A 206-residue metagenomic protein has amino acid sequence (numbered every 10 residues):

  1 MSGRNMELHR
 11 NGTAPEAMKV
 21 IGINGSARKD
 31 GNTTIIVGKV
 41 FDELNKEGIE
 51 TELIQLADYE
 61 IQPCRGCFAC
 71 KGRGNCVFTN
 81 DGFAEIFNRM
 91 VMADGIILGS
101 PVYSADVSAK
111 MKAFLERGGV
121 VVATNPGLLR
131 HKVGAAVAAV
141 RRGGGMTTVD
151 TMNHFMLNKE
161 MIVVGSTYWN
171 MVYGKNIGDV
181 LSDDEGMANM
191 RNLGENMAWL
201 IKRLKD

Functional and structural regions predicted by a protein language model:
R4, N11-I21, K46-E47, T79 (+3 more regions): Glycine-rich phosphate/pyrophosphate-binding loop and the adjoining helix
M18-I49: N-terminal beta1-alpha1 ligand-phosphate binding loop
A27-R28, D58, R141: Short, glycine/serine-rich, charged loops/turns that create anion-binding and catalytic segments at active sites
D30, I61-P63, V107, Y173: Generic structural signal for helix capping and beta-alpha/helix-loop junctions
L56-N75, K175-S182: N-terminal beta-loop-helix "entrance" segment that forms/cooperates in small-molecule cofactor or anionic ligand
N75-Y168: Helix-loop-strand module that forms the ligand-binding subsite of alpha/beta enzymes
